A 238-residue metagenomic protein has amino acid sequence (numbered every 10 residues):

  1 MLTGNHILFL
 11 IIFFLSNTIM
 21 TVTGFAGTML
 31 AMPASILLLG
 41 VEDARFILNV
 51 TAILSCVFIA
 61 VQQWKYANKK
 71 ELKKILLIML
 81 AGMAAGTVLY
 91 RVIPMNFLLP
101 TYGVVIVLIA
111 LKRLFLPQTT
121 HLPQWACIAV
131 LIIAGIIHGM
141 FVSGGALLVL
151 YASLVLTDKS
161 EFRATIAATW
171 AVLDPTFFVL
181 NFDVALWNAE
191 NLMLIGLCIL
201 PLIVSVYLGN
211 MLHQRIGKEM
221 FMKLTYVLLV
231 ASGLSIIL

Functional and structural regions predicted by a protein language model:
H6-E71, L131, G135, A146-L202 (+1 more regions): Small-residue-rich hydrophobic segments that form or flank transmembrane alpha-helices in multi-pass membrane proteins
P33-E42, I78-T87, I109, A129-M140 (+2 more regions): Small-residue-rich segments of transmembrane alpha-helices in multi-pass membrane proteins, especially helix faces
I36-L37, R91, Q214: Membrane-helix boundary and inter-helical linker elements of multi-pass secondary transporters
E42-L114: Membrane helix-loop-helix hairpins that form the core translocation module of multi-pass transporters
K70-M79, L99-G103, L122-I132, E161-A168 (+1 more regions): Cytoplasmic-side transmembrane-helix entry/capping segments in multi-pass membrane proteins
V88-N96, L116-H121, V184-A189: Membrane-interface helix caps and helix-loop-helix hairpins in membrane proteins
Y90, M95, L99, H138-G144 (+2 more regions): Hydrophobic alpha-helical transmembrane segments in multi-pass integral membrane proteins
V206-L228: Interfacial loop-to-transmembrane junctions
